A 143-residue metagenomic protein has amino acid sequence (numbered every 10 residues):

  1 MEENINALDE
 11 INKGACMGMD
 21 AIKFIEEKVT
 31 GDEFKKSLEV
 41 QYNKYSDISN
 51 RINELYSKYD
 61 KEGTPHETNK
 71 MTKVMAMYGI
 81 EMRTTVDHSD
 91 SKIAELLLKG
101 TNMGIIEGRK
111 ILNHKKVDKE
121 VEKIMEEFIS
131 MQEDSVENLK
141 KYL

Functional and structural regions predicted by a protein language model:
M1-T30, K92-K116: Alpha-helical bundle segments that constitute or directly flank the non-heme di-iron/ferroxidase center
E3-I11, D32-N50, D90-L96, E120-M131: Alpha-helical scaffold segments that form or flank carboxylate-/histidine-based iron centers
I11, G18, I25, I48 (+6 more regions): Amphipathic alpha-helices that form helix-helix packing interfaces
E26, N43-S46, N69-V74: Short N-terminal helix-initiation segments at or just after the protein's N-terminus
E26, Y56-Y59, G63, L112 (+1 more regions): Leucine-rich amphipathic alpha-helices with coiled-coil/heptad-repeat character
V29-D32, I52-L55, Y59, K115 (+1 more regions): Hydrophobic stripe of amphipathic alpha-helices that form coiled-coil interfaces
N50, E54-E95, K99-M103: Carboxylate-rich helix-loop segments that flank metal/cofactor sites and access channels in metalloenzymes
I93, G100-L143: Preference for long, well-ordered alpha-helical segments
